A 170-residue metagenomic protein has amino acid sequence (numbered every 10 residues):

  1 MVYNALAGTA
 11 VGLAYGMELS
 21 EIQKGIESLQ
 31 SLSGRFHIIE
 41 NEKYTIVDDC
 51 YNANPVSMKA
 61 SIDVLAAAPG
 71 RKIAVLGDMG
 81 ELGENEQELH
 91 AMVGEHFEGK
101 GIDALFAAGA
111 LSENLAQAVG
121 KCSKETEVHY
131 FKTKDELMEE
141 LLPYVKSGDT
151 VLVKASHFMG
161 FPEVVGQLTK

Functional and structural regions predicted by a protein language model:
M1: Short-chain dehydrogenase/reductase
A7-K170: ATP-dependent carboxylate-amine ligase
